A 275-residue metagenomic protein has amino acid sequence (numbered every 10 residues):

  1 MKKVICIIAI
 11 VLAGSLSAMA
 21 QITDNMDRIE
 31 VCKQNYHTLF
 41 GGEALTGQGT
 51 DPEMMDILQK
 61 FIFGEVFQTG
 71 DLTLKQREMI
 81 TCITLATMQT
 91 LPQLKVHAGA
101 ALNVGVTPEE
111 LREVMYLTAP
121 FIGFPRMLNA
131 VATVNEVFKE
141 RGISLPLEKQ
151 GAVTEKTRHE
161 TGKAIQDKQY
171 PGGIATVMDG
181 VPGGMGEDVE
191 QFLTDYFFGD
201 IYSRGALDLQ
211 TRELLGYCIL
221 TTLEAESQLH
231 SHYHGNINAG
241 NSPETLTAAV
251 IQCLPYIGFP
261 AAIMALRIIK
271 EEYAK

Functional and structural regions predicted by a protein language model:
M1-V4: Positively charged n-region of N-terminal signal peptides that target proteins for export
C6-S15: Bacterial N-terminal signal peptides
L16-A20: Sec/Tat signal peptide C-region and signal peptidase I cleavage site
Q21-L74, M127-L209, S231, N238 (+2 more regions): Acidic, glycine/proline-rich low-complexity segments that act as flexible tails and inter-domain linkers
L45-R112: Ordered, small/hydrophobic-rich secondary-structure cores
T73, T107-E110, D208, G240-E244: Helix N-cap / loop-to-helix initiation motif
Q76-L85, V114-M115, T211-L220, A249-C253: Short, structured motif recognition centered on aromatic/hydrophobic residues
E113, I122-P125: Substrate/cofactor-recognition hotspot
